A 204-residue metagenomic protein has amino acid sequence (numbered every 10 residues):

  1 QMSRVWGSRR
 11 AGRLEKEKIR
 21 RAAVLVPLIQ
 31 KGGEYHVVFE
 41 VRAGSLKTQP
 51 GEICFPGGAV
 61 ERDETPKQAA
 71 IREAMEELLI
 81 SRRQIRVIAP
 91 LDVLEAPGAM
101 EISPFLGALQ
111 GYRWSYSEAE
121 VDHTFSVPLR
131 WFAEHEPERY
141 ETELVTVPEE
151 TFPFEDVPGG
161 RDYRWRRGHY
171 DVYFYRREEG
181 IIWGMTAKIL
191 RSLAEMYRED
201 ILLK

Functional and structural regions predicted by a protein language model:
Q1-C54, G58-P104, A108-R113, R130 (+2 more regions): N-terminal leader/linker segments that precede catalytic domains of diphosphate-processing enzymes
Y116-T151: Acidic, glycine-rich loop-and-strand cores that form catalytic or ligand-binding grooves in diverse globular domains
